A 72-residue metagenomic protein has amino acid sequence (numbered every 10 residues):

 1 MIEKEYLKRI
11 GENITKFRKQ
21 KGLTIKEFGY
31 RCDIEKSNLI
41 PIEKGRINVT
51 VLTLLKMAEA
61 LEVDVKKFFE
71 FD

Functional and structural regions predicted by a protein language model:
M1-Q20: A short, Lys/Arg-rich alpha-helix, primarily the initiator
T15, K26, L55: Residues within the helices of the helix-turn-helix
R18, G29, A58: The alpha-helix within a helix-turn-helix
K21-P41: Short alpha-helical DNA-recognition segment
N38, N48, K67: Residues in the helix-turn-helix
R46-K56: Short, basic-rich loop-to-helix N-cap that marks the start of a DNA-contacting helix
E62-D72: Short C-terminal boundary/hinge segments that cap the last helix of small helical domains
